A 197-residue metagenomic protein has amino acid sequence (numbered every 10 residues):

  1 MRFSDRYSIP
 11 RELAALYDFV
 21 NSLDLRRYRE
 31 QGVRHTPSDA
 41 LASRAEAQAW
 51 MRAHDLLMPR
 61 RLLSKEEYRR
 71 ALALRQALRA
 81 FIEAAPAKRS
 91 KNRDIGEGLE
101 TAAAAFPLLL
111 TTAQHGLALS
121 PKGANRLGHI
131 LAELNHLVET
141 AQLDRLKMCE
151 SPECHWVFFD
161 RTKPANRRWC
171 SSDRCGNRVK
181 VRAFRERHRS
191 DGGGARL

Functional and structural regions predicted by a protein language model:
M1-M148, H155, G193-G194: Short helix-coil boundary/hinge micro-motifs
H129-R185, R189-L197: BZIP DNA-binding basic region
